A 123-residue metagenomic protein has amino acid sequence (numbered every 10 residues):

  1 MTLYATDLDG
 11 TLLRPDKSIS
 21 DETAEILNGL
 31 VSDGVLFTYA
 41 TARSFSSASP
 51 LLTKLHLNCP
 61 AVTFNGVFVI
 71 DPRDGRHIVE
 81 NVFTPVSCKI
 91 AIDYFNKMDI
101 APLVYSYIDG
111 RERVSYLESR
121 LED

Functional and structural regions predicted by a protein language model:
T2-D16, A91: Asp-based phosphoryl-transfer active-site loop
S20-E22, T84: Charged helix-capping and loop-helix junction motifs
E22-G34, I90, Y94: Catalytic-core regions built around general acid/base machinery
L27-P50, N65, L103-S106: Substrate-recognition element of Asp-dependent hydrolases with the DxDx(T/V) motif
K54-L55: Post-DEXD/H (motif II) to motif III coupling segment of the RecA-like Helicase ATP-binding lobe
F68-D123: HAD-like small-molecule phosphatases
